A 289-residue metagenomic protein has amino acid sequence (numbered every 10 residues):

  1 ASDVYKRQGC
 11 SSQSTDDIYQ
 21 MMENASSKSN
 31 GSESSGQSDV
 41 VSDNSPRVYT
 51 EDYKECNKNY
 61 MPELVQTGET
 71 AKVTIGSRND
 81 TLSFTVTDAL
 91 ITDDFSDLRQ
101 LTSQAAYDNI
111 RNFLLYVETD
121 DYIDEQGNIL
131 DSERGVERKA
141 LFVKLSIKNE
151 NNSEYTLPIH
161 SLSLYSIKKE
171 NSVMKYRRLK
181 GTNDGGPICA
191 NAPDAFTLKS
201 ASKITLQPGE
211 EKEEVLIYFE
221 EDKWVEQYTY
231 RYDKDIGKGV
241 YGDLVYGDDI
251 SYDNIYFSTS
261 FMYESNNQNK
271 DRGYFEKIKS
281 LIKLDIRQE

Functional and structural regions predicted by a protein language model:
A1-Y5: Short, small-residue-biased leader/transition segments that mark boundaries at the very start of proteins
C10-K144, K148-E289: Conserved functional micro-motifs across diverse proteins
